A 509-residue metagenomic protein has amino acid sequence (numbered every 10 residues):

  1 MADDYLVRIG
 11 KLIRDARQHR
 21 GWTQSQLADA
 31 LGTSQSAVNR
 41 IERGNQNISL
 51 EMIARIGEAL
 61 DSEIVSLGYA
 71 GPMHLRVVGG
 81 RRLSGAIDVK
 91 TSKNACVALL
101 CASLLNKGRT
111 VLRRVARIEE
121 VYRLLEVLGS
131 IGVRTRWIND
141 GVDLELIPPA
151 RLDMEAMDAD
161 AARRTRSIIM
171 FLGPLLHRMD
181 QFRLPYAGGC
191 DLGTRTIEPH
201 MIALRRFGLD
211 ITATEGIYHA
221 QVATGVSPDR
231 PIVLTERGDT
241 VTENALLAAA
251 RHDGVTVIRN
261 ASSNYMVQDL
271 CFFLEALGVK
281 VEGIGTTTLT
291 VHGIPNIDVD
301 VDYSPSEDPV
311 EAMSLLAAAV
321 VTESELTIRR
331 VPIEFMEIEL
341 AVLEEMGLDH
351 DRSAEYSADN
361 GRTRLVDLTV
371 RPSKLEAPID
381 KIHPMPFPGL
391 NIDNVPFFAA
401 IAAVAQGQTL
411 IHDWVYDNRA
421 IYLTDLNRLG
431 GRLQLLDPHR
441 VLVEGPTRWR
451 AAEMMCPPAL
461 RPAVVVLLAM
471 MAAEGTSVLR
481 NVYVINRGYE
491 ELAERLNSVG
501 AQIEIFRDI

Functional and structural regions predicted by a protein language model:
M1-R8, H74-L75: A detector for short, charged/polar N-terminal pre-domain segments
K11-A30, R55: Short basic helix-loop element that most often maps to the first helix and adjoining turn of HTH DNA-binding modules
D15-A16, Q35-R43, N47-A59, E63-I509: Short, structured segments at the rim of ligand-binding sites
